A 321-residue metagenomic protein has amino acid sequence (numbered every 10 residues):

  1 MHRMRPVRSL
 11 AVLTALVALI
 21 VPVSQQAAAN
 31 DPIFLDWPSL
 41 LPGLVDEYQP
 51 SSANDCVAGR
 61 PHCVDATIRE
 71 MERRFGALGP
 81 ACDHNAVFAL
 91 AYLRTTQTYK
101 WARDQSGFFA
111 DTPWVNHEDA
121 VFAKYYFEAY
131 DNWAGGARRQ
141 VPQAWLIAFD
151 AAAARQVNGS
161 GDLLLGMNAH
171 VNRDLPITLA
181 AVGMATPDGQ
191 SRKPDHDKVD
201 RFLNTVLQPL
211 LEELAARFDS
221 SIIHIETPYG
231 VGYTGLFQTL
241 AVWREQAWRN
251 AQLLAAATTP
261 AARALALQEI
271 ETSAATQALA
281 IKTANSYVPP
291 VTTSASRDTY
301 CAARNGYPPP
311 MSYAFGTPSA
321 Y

Functional and structural regions predicted by a protein language model:
M1, V7-L10, N54, P61 (+1 more regions): Secreted/extracellular small peptides and ectodomain modules produced from precursors
M1-A29: Secretory targeting and sorting signals
N30-E47, S51, Y229-Y321: A cross-kingdom marker for long, charged
N30-H117, K124, A129: Leu/Val/Ala/Ile-rich N-terminal alpha-helices, chiefly Sec-type signal peptides and the beginnings
D36-W37, Y92-T186, E213-L214: Long acidic/polar interaction regions in large eukaryotic complex-forming proteins
R69, D131-A134, R297: Mature extracytoplasmic or organellar-lumen-exposed domains after removal of signal/transit peptides
V157-S273, A278: A contiguous, surface-oriented mixed alpha/beta subdomain in the mid-to-C-terminal portion of proteins that forms
